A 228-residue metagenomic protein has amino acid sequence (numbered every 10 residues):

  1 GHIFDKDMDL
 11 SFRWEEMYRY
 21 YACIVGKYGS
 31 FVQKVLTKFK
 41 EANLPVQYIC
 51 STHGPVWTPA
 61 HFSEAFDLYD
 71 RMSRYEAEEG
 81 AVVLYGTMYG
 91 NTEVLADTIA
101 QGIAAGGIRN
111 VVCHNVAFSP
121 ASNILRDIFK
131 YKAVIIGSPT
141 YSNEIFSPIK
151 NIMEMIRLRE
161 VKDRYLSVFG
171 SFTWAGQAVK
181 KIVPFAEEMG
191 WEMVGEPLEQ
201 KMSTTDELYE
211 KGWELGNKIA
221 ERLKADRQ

Functional and structural regions predicted by a protein language model:
G1-H2, H61-E64, K180: Short aromatic-enriched loop/helix-cap "lid" or pocket-rim segments at secondary-structure transitions that line
I3-C50, G54-V56, T98-V112, I124-Q228: FMN-binding flavodoxin-like domain, especially the glycine-rich phosphate-binding loop
Y48-A81: Terminal amphipathic helices with adjacent charged low-complexity linkers/tails
H61-L68, V94-L95, H114-N123, E144-I152: A general structural motif
E79-L125: Long, well-ordered mid-to-C-terminal structural blocks that present hydrophobic/aromatic surfaces
